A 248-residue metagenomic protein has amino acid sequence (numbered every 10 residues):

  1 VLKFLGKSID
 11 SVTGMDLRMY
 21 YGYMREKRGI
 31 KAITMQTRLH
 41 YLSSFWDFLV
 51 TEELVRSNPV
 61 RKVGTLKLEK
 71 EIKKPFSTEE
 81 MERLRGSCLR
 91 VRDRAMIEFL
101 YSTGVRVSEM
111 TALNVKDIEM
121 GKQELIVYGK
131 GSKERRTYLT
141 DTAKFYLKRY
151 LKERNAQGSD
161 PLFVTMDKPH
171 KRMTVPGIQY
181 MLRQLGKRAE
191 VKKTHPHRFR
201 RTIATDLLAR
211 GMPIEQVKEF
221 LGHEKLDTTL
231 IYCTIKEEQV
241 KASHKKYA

Functional and structural regions predicted by a protein language model:
V1-A248: Conserved catalytic core of the tyrosine transesterase superfamily
